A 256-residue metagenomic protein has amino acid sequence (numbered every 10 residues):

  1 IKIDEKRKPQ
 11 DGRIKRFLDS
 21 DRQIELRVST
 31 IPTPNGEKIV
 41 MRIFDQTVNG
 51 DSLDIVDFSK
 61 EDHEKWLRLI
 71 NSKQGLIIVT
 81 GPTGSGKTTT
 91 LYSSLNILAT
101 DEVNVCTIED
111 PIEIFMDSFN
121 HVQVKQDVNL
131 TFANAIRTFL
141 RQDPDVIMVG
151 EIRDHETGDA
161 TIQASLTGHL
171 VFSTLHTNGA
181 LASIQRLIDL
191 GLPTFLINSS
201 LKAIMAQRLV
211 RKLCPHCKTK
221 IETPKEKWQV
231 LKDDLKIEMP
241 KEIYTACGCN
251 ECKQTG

Functional and structural regions predicted by a protein language model:
I1-T255: Short, flexible helix-loop junctions that flank or precede catalytic/ligand sites
